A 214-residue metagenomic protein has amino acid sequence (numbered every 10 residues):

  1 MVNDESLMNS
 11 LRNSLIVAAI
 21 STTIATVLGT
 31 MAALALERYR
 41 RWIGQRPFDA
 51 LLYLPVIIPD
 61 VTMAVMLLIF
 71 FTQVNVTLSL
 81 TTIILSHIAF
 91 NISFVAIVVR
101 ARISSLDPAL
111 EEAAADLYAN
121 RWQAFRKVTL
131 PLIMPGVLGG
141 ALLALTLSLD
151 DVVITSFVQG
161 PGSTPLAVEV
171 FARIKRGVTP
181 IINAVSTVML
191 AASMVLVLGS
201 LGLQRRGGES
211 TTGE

Functional and structural regions predicted by a protein language model:
M1-S6, S148-G199: Interhelical loop and adjacent transmembrane-helix boundary motif in polytopic membrane transport permeases
M8, R12, I16-L28, A32 (+6 more regions): Hydrophobic alpha-helical transmembrane segments of multipass integral membrane proteins, especially permease/channel
L11, L36, L54, A109-L117 (+1 more regions): Short hydrophobic faces within alpha-helices
N13, A64-V74, L143-L147, L201: A structural signal for multi-pass alpha-helical bundles of membrane permease subunits that mediate small-molecule
V17-L52, V197-R206: Transmembrane-helix boundary motif in ABC transporter permease subunits
T23, I88, A96-R100, L106-P108 (+1 more regions): Transmembrane alpha-helices
G44, V61-N91, W122, Q159-P161: Membrane-interfacial helix termini and adjacent extracytoplasmic/periplasmic loops of multi-pass transporters
Q204-E214: Short cytosolic juxtamembrane segments of multi-pass membrane proteins
